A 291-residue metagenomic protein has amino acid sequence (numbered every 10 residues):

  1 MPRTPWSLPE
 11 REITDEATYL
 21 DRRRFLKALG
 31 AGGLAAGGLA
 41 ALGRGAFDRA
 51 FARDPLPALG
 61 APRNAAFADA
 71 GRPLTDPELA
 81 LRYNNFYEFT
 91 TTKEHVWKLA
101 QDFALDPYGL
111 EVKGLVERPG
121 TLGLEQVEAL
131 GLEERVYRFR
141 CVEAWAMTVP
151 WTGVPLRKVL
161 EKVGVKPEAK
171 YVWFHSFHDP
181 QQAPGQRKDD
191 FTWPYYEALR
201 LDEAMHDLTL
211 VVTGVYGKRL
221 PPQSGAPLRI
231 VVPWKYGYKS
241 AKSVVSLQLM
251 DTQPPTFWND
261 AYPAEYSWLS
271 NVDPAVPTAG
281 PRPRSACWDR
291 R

Functional and structural regions predicted by a protein language model:
M1-R24, F47-R49: N-terminal secretory signal peptides
L8-I13, A40, D48-R49, R53-A65: N-terminal leader/transition segments
I13-A36, A40, I230: N-terminal secretory signal peptides and thylakoid transit peptides that target proteins across membranes
T18-Y19, R24, L34, A50 (+3 more regions): A broad "ordered helical/assembly scaffold" signature
R53-R291: Structured, non-membrane catalytic/scaffold regions adjacent to prosthetic-group chemistry
